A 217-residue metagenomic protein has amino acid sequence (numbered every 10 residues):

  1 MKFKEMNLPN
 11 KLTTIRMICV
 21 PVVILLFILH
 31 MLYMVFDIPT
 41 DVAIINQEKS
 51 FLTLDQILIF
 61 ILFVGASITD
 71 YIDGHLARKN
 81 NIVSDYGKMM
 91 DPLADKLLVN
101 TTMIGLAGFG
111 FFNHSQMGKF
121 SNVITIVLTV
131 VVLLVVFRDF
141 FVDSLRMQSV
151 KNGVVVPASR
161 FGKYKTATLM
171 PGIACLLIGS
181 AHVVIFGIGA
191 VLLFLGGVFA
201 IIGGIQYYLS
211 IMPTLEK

Functional and structural regions predicted by a protein language model:
M1-K217: Alpha-helical transmembrane bundles and membrane-interface segments of multipass inner-membrane proteins
